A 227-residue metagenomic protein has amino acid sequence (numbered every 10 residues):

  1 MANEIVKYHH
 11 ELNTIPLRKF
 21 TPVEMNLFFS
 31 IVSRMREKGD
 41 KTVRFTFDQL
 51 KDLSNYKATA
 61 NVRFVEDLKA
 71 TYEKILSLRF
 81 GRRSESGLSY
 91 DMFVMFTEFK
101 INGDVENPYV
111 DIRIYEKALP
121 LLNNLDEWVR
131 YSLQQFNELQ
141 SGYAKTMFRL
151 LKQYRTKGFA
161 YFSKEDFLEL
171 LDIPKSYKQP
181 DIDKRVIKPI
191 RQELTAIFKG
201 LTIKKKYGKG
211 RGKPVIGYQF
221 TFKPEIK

Functional and structural regions predicted by a protein language model:
M1-K227: Charged, alpha-helix-forming regions
